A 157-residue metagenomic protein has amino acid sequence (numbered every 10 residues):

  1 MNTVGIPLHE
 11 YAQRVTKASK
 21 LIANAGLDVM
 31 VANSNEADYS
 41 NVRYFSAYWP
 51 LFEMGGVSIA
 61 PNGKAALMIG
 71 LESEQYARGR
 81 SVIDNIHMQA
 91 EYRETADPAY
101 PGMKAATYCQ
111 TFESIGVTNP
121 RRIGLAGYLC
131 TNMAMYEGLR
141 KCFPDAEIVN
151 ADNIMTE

Functional and structural regions predicted by a protein language model:
M1, H9-Q13, Y92-E157: Flexible, acidic/His-enriched mid-domain "rim/lid" segments that flank
M1-A106: N-terminal accessory/capping or targeting/presequence segment of soluble
